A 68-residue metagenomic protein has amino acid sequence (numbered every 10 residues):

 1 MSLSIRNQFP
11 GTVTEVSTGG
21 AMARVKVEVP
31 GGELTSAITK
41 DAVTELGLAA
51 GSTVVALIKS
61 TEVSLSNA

Functional and structural regions predicted by a protein language model:
M1-A68: Non-catalytic connector elements of ABC transporters
